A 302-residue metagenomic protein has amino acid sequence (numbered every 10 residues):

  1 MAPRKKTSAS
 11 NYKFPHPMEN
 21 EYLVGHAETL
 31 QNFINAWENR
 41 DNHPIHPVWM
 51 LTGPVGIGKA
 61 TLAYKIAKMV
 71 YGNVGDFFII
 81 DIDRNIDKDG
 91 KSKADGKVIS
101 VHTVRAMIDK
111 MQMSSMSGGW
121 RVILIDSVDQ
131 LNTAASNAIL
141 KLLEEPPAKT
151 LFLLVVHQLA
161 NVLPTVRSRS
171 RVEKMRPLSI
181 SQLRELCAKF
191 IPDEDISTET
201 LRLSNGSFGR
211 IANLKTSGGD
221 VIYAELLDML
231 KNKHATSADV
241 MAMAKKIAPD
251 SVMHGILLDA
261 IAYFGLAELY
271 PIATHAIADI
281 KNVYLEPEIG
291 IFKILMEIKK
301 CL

Functional and structural regions predicted by a protein language model:
M1-M69, A148-L151, H157-L302: Charged, glycine-rich active-site and insertion segments that engage polyanionic ligands
I34-R40, K93-V122, Q130, A134-K141: Conserved alpha-helical scaffold flanking the Walker A/P-loop in AAA+ ATPase domains
T52-G53, I79-N85: A short hydrophobic beta-strand->loop->alpha-helix junction that borders the nucleotide-binding pocket of P-loop NTPases
Y64, G72-I82: Conserved catalytic segments around the Walker B and adjacent sensor/switch elements of P-loop NTPase domains
I86-K91: A short acidic, helix-capping loop that chelates divalent metal ions and anchors anionic groups
G118-V122, P147-L153: Loop/turn-to-beta-strand initiation segments
D126: Conserved catalytic/coupling elements of P-loop NTPase cores
A134, A138-P146, T165, R169: Catalytic-core regions built around general acid/base machinery
